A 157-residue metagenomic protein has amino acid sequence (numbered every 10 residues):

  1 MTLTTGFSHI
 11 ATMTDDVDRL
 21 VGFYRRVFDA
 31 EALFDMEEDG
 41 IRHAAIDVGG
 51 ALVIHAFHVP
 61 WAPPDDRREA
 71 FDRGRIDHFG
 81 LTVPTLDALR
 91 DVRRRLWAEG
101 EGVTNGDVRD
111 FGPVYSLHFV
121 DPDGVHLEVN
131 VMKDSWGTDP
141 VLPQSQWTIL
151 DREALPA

Functional and structural regions predicted by a protein language model:
M1-L3, R93-A157: Vicinal oxygen chelate
G6-D15, A44-V48, R67-R95, Y115-V120: Vicinal oxygen chelate
M13-P60: Core segments of cupin and vicinal oxygen chelate
L20, Y24, F79, L96: Hydrophobic pocket/interface hotspot
V21-G22, R90, L127: Alpha-helical elements of the RecA-like P-loop NTPase motor core of helicases
W61-R67: A short, acidic/glycine-rich surface segment
